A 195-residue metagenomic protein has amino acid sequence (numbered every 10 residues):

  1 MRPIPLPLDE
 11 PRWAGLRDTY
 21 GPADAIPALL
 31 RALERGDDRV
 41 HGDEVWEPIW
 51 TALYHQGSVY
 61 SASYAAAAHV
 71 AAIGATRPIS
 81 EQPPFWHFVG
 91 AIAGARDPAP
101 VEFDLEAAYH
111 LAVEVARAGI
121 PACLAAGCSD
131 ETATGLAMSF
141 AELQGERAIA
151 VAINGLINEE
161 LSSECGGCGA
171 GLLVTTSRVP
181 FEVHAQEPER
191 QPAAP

Functional and structural regions predicted by a protein language model:
R2, E10-T76, W86-P98, D104 (+1 more regions): Alpha-helical solenoid scaffolds in large eukaryotic transport, assembly, and signaling factors
V40-G42, S80-E81, S129-A133: Positions within the helices of HEAT/ARM-like alpha-solenoid repeats
E102-L124: Alpha-helical repeat scaffolds
L124-G155: Eukaryote-biased recognition of C-terminal alpha-helical segments
E159-E160: Flanking scaffold residues of small Cys/His-coordinated metal-binding clusters
S163-C168, P195: Short cysteine-rich clusters marking metal-coordination/redox-active sites
L173-R178: Short Cys/His-rich "knuckle" micro-motifs
P180-P188: Short cysteine/histidine-rich metal-coordination sites, predominantly Zn2+-binding motifs
